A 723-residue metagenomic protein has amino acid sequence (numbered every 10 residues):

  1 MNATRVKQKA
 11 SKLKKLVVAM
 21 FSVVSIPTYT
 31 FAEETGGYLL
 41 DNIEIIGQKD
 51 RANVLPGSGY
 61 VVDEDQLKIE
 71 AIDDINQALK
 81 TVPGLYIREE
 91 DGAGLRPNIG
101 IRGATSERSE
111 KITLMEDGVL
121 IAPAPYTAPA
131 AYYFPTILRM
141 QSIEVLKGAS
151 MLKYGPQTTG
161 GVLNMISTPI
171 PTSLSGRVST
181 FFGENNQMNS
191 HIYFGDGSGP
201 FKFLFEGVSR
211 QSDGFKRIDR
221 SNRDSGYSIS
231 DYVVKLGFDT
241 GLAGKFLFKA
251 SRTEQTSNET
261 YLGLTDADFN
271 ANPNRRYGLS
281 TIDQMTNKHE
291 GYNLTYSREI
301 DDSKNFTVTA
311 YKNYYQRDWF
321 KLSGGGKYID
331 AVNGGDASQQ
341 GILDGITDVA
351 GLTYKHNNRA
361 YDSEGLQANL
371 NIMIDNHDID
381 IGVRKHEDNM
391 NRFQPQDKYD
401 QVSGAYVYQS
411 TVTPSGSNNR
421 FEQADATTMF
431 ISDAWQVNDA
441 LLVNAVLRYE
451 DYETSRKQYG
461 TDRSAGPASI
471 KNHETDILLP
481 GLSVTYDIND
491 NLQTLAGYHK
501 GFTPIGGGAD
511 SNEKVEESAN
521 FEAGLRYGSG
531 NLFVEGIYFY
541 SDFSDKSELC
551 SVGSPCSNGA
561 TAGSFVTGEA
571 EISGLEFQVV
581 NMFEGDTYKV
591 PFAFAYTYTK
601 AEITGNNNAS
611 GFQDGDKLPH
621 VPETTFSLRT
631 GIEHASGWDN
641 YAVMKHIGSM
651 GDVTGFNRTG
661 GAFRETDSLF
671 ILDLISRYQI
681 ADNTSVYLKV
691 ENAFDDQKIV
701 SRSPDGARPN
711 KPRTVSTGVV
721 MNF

Functional and structural regions predicted by a protein language model:
L40-E70, L95-N98, I112: N-terminal periplasmic "start-of-domain" segments of outer-membrane beta-barrel proteins
N76, K80-V119, P123: Extracytoplasmic beta-strand/coil segments of soluble accessory domains associated with Gram-negative outer-membrane
V119-K147: Short acidic/polar hinge/loop motifs at secondary-structure boundaries that mediate gating or recognition
S175-R177, F182-Q211, R220-T260, Q284-D301 (+1 more regions): Transmembrane beta-barrel wall of Gram-negative outer-membrane proteins
G241, Y361, M373-D388, P414-F543 (+5 more regions): Structural signature of Gram-negative outer-membrane beta-barrels, strongest in the C-terminal barrel of TonB-dependent
K245-F248, N287-Y459, D487, K589: Face-selective signature of the C-terminal outer-membrane beta-barrel domain
T295-E299, S303-S323, D487, L492-Y498 (+2 more regions): Membrane-embedded beta-barrel scaffold of Gram-negative outer-membrane proteins
M373, Q436-N438, L442-V443, Y540 (+4 more regions): Gram-negative outer-membrane beta-barrel transporters
